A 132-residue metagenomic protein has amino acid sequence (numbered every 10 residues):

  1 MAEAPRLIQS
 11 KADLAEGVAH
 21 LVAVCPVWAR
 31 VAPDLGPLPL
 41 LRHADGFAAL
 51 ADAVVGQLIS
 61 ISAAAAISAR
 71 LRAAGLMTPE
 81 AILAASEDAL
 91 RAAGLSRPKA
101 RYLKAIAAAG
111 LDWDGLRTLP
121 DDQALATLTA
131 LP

Functional and structural regions predicted by a protein language model:
M1-G46: Intrinsically disordered, low-complexity, charged terminal extensions of DNA damage-control enzymes
I8, V27, V31, I59-S60 (+1 more regions): Alpha-helical ds-nucleic-acid-binding substructure associated with the helix-hairpin-helix region of base-excision DNA
H43-L58: Alpha-helical scaffold segments that form or flank carboxylate-/histidine-based iron centers
